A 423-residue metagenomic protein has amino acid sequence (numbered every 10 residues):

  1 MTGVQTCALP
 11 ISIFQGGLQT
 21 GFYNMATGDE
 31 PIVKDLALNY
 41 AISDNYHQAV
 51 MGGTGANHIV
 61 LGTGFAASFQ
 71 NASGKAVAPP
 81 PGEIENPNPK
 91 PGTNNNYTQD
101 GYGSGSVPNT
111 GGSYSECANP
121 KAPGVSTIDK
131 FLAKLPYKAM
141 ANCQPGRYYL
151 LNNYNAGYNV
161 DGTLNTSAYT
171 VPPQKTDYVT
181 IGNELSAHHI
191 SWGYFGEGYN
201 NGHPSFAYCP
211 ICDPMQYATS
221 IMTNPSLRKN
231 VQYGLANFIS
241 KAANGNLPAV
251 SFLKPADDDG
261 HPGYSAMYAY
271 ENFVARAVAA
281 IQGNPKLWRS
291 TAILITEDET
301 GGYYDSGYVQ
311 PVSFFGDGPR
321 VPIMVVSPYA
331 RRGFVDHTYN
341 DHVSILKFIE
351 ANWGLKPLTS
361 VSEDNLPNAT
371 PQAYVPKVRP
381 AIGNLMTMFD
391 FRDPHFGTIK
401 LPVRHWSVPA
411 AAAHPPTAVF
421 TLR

Functional and structural regions predicted by a protein language model:
M1-R423: N-terminal pro-sequences and low-complexity stem/linker regions of secreted or lumenal proteins
